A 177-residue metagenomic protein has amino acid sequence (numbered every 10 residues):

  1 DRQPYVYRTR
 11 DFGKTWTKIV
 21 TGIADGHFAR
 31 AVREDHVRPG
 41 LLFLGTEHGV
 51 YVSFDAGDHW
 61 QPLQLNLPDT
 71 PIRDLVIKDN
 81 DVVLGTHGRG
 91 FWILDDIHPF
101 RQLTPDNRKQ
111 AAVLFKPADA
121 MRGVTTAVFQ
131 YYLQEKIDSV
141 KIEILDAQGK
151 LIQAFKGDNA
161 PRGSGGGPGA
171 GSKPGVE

Functional and structural regions predicted by a protein language model:
D1-A120, T125-Q130, G157-P168: Beta-propeller blade termini and top-face loops
E34, E47, D79, E135-D138 (+2 more regions): Glutamate identity and glutamate-enriched acidic tracts
L42, R101, S139-K141, I152: Short acidic, gly/pro-rich beta-turn/loop elements at beta-sheet edges and active-site/ligand-binding grooves
K116-K141, L145, K150: Contiguous beta-strand segments within globular domains
L145-E177: Exoplasmic/lumenal beta-rich domain surfaces
